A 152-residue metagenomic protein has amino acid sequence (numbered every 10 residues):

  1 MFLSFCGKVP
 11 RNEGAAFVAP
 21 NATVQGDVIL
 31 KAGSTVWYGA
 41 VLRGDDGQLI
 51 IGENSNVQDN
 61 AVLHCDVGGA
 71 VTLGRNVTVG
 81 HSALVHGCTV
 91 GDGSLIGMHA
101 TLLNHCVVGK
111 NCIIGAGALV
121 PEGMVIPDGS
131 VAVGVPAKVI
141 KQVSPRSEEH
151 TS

Functional and structural regions predicted by a protein language model:
M1-N12, F17, G39, D45-E53 (+3 more regions): Glycine-rich hexapeptide-repeat left-handed beta-helix
A22: Compact, Lys/Arg-rich rRNA/RNP-binding cores from ribosome-related proteins
Q25-K31: N-terminal glycine-rich anion-binding loops that anchor highly charged ligand groups
G33-S34, I51: Short Gly/aromatic-enriched secondary-structure transition segments
